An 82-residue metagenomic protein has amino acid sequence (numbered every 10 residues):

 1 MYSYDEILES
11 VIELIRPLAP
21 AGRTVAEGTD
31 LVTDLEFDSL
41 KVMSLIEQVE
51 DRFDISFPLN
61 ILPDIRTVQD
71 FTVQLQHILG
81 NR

Functional and structural regions predicted by a protein language model:
Y2-L35, L45-I46, D51-R82: Phosphopantetheine-dependent thiolation modules in NRPS/PKS and related acyl-activating systems
D38: Conserved ATP-binding motifs of the histidine kinase catalytic
K41: Two-component histidine kinase catalytic core, primarily the HATPase_c
